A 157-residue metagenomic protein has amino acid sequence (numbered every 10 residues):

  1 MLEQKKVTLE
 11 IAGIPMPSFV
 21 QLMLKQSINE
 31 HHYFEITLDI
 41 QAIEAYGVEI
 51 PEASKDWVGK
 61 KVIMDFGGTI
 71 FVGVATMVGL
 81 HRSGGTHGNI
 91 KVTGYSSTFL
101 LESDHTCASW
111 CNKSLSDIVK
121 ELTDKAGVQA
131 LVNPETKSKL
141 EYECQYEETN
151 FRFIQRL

Functional and structural regions predicted by a protein language model:
M1-V58, G88-L101, D117, N133-P134: Juxtamembrane "anchor/assembly" segments of surface/extracellular structural proteins
M16-M23, A75-M77, K139-E141: A broad structural signal for short, well-ordered beta-strand segments within beta-sheet-rich domains
F19, F34, F66, F71 (+3 more regions): Phenylalanine-focused residue identity feature
S27-N29, S83, T106: Short capping/connector residues at structural and topological boundaries
E44, V74, E135-K139: Short Pro/Gly-enriched beta-strand edge/turn motifs at strand-loop
K60-M64: A short, hydrophobic beta-strand micro-motif
F66-G94: Short beta-strand and beta-hairpin "edge-sheet" elements
N89-R156: Charged- and aromatic-enriched interaction segments used to assemble and dock large macromolecular complexes
